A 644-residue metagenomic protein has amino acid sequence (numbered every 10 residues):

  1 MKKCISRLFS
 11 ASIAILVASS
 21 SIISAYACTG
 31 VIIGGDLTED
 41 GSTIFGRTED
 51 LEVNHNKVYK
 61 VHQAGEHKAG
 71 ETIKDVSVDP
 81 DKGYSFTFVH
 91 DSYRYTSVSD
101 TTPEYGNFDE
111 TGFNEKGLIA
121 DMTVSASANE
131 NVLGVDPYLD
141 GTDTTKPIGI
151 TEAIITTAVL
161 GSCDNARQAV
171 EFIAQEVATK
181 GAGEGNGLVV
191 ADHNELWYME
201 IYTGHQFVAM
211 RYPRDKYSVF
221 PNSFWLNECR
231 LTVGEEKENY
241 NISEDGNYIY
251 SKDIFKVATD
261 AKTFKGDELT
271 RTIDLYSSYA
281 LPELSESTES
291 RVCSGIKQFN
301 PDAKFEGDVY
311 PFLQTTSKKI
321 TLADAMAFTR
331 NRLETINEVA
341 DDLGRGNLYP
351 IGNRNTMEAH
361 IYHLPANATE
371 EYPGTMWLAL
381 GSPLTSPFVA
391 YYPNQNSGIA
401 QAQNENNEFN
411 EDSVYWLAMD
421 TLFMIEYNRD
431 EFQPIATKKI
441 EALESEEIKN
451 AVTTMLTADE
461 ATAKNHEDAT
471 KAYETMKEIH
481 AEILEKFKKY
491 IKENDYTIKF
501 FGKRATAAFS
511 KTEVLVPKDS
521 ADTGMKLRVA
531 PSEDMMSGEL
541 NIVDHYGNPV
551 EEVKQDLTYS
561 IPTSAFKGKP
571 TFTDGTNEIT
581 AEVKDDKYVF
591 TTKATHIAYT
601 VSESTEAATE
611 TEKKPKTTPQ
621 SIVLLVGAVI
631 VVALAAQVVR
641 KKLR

Functional and structural regions predicted by a protein language model:
I13-S21, T618, I630: Hydrophobic core
C28-T151, F172-N300, G307-Y310: A contiguous strand-loop segment
E338-A463: Substrate-recognition/cap regions that form aromatic- and gly/pro-loop-enriched pockets for small-molecule ligands
A436-S510: Histidine-centered catalytic/metal-binding microenvironments
E551-F566: Surface-exposed beta-strand/loop patches in extracellular or lumenal glycoproteins
K587-A607: C-terminal beta-strand-rich structural cap/linker in extracellular carbohydrate-active enzymes
A608-I622: Extracellular Ser/Thr-rich, low-complexity/disordered mucin-like segments
V631-R644: C-terminal membrane-anchoring or membrane-association module
